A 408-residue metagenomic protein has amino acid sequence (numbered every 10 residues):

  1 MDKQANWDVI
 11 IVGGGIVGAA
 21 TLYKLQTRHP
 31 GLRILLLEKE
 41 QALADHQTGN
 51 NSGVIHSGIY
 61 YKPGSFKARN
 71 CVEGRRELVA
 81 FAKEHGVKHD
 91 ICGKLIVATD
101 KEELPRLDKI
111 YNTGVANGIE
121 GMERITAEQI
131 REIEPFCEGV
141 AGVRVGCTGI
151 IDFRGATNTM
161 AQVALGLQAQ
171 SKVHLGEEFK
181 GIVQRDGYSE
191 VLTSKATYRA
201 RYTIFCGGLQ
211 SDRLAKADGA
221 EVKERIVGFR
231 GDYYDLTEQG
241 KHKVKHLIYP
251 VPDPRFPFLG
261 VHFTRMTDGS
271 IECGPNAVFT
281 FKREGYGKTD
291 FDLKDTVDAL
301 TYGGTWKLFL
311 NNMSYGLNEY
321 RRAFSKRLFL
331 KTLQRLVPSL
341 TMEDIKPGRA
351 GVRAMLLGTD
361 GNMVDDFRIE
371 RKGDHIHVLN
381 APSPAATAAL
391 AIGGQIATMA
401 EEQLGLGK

Functional and structural regions predicted by a protein language model:
K3-V17, L35: Beta1/beta-strand and adjacent pyrophosphate-binding region of the FAD-binding site in flavoprotein oxidoreductases
A20, I182-D292: Flavin-dependent oxidoreductases
Q26-G49: Glycine-rich FAD pyrophosphate-binding loop
G53-Q129, G139, G260-V261, S270 (+2 more regions): Dinucleotide-binding Rossmann-like beta1-alpha1 core, especially the glycine-rich loop that anchors the ADP
K62-E73, V97-R106, V143-Q162, N318-L328 (+1 more regions): Short beta-strand to alpha-helix junction loop
A116, E221-K223, G240-K241, M266-A350: Flavin-binding catalytic cores
V143-Y202, L390-E401: Helical element adjacent to the flavin cofactor pocket in flavoenzyme catalytic cores
W306-G407: C-terminal catalytic lobe of FAD-dependent flavoproteins
